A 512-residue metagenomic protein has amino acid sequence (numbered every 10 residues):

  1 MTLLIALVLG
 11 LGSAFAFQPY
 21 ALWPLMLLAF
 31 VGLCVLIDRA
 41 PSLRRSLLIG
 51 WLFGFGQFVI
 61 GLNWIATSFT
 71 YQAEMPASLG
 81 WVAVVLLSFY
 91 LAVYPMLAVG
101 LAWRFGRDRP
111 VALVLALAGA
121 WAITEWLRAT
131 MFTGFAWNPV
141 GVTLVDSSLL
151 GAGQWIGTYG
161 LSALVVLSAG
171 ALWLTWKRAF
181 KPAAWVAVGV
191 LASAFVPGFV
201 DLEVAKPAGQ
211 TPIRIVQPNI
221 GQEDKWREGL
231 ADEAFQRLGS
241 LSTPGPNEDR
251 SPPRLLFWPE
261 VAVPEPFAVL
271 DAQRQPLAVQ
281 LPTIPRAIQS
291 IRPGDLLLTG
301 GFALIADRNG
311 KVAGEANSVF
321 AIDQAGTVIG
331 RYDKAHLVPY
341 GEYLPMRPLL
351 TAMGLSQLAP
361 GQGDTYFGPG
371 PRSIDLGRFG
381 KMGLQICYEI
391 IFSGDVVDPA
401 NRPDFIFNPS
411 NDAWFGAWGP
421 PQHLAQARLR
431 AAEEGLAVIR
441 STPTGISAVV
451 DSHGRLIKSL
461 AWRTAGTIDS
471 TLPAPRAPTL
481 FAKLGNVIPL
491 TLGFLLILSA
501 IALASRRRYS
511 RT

Functional and structural regions predicted by a protein language model:
M1-L202, G416-A417, A427-R430, T442-T444 (+3 more regions): Membrane-embedded alpha-helical bundles of multi-pass enzymes that act on lipidic or dolichyl-linked glycan substrates
F17-C34, Q57-W64, Q217-P218, S251-A272 (+2 more regions): Short, conserved active-site loops that position catalytic residues or coordinate cofactors/metal ions across diverse
I37-R44, R237-D249, Q289-S290: A short, N-terminal amphipathic alpha-helix
A98, G239-T243, P285, P371: Generic structural signal for well-ordered alpha-helices, preferentially at hydrophobic/aromatic core positions
A184-K225, E233: Hydrophobic alpha-helical transmembrane segments in integral membrane proteins
V196-K206, L238-S251, D395-D398: Short amphipathic alpha-helices and their capping/turn segments at secondary-structure boundaries
V216-Q217, Q222-E233, S240-L255: Juxtamembrane extramembrane loops of integral membrane proteins
L255-T512: Solvent-exposed soluble domains appended to multi-pass membrane proteins
